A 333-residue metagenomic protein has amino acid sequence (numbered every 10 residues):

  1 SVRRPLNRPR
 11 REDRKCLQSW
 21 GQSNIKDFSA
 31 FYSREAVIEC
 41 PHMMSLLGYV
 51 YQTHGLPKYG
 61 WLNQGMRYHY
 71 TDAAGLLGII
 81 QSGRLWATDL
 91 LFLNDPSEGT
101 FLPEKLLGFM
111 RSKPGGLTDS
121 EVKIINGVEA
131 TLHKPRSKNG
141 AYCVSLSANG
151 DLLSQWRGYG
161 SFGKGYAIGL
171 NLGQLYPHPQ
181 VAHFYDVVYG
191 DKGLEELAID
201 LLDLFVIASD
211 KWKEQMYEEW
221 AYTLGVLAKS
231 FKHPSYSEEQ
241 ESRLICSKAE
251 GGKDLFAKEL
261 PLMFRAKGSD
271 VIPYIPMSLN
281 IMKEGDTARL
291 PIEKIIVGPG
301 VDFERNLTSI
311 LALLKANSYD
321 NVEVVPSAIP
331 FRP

Functional and structural regions predicted by a protein language model:
L6: GIY-YIG nuclease catalytic motif and its immediate N-terminal context
P9, D13-P333: Partner-binding and oligomerization surfaces adjacent to conserved cores of proteins that assemble macromolecular
